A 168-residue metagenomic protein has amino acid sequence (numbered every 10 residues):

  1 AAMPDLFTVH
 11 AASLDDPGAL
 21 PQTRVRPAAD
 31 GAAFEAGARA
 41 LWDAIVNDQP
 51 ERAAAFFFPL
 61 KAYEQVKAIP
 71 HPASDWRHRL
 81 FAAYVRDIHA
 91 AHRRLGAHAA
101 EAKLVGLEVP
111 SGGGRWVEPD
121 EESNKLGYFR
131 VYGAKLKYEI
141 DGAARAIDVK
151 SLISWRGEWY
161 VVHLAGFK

Functional and structural regions predicted by a protein language model:
A1-E51, A55, Y63-V66, D75: Short, low-complexity N-terminal intrinsically disordered segments enriched in polar/charged residues
A44-N47, R94, H98: Surface-exposed polar/charged interaction patches
A62-Y63, K168: Flexible, glycine-rich phosphate/dinucleotide-binding loops and adjacent beta-alpha linkers at cofactor/substrate
I69-L95: A solvent-exposed, acidic/Ser-Thr-rich amphipathic alpha-helical stretch
G96-K168: Exposed beta-sheet edge and beta->alpha loop/turn motif
